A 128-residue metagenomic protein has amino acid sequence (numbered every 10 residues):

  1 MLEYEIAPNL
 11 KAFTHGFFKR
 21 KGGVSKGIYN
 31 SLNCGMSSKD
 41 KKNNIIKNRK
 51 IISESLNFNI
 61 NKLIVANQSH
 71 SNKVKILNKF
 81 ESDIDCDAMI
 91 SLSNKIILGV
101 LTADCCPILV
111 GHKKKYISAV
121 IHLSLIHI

Functional and structural regions predicted by a protein language model:
M1-I126: Active-site microenvironment for binding and transforming phosphate-containing groups
